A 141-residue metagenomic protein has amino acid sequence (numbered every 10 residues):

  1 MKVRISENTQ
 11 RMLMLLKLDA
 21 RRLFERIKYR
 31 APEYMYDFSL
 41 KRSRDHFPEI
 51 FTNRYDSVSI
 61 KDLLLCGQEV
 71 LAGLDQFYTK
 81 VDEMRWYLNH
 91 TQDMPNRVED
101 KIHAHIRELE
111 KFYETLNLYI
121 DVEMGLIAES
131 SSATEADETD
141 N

Functional and structural regions predicted by a protein language model:
M1-R4: Membrane-embedded hydrophobic alpha-helical segments
S6-Q10: Hydrophobic/aromatic-rich structural module bridging two neighboring secondary-structure elements via a short loop
K17-E135: Interfacial alpha-helical end/capping and short helix-turn segments at domain and membrane boundaries
E138-N141: Eukaryote-biased recognition of C-terminal alpha-helical segments
